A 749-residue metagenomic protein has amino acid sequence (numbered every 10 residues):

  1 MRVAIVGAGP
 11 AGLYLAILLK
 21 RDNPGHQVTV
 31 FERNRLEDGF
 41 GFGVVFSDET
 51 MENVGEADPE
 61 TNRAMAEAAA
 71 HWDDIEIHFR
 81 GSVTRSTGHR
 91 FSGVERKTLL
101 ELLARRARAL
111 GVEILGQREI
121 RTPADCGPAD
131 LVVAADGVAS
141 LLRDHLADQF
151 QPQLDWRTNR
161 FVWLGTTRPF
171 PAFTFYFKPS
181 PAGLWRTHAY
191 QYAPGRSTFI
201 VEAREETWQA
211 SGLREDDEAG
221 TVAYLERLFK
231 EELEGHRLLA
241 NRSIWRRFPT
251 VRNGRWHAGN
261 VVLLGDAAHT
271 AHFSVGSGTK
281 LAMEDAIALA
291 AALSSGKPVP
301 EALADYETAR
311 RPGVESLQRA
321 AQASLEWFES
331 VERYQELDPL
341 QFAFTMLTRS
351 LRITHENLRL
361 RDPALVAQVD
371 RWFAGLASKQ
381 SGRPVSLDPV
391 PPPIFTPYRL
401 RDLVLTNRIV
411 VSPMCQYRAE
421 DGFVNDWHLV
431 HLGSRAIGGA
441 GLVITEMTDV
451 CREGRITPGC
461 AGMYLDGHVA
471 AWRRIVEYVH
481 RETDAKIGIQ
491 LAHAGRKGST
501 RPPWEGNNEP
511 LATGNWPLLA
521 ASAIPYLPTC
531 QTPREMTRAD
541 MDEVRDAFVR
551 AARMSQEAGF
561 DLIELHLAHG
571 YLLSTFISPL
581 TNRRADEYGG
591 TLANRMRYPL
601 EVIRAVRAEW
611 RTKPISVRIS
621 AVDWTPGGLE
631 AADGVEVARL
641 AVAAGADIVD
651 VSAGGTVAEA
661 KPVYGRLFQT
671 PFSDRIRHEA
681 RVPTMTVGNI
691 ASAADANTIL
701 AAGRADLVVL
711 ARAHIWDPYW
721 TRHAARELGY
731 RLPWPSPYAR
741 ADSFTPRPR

Functional and structural regions predicted by a protein language model:
M1-A4, A8-W72, H78, T87-T98 (+1 more regions): Glycine-rich FAD cofactor-binding loop and adjacent beta-loop-alpha segment at the N-terminus of flavoprotein
A8-R21, V133-A134, I244-A323, W327: Conserved mid-domain beta->alpha element of the FAD-binding
T29, V261-L263, V443, V708: Residue-level marker for buried hydrophobic side chains located in beta-strands that build the well-ordered beta-sheet
D48-W163, L365-G375: Conserved N-terminal helical subregion
R105, P128-F248, R252-N253: Conserved FAD-binding catalytic core of PHBH/FMO-like flavoproteins
A135-G137, A271-H272, M414, R712: Glycine-rich, N-terminal phosphate-binding loop of Rossmann-like dinucleotide-binding domains
A291-G382: C-terminal helical "tail/cap" subdomain of flavin- and related membrane-associated enzymes
Q368-R749: Flavin-dependent oxidoreductase catalytic cores
